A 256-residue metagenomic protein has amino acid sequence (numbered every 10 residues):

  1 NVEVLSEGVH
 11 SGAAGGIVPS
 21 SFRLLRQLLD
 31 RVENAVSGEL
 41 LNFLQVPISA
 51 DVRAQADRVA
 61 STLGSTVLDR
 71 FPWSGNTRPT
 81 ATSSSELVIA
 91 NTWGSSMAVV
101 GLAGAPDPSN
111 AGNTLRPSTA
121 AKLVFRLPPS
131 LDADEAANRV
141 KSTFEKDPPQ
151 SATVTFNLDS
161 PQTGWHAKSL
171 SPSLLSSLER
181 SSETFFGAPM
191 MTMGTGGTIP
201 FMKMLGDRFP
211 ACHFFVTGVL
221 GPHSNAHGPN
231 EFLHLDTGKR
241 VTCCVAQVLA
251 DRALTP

Functional and structural regions predicted by a protein language model:
N1-E7, V219-S224: Short connector loops/turns at beta-strand edges and beta->alpha or beta->beta junctions
V2-E7, G12-F71: Polar, glycine-rich mid-to-C-terminal structural blocks that act as macromolecule-binding/assembly scaffolds
G16, A120-P128: Short, well-ordered beta-strand elements within core beta-sheets of diverse protein domains
R26, D30, K141-E145, E179: Generic solvent-exposed, charged/amphipathic alpha-helical segments that serve as macromolecular interface scaffolds
Q27-R31, F125, Q247-A250: Short glycine/serine- and small hydrophobic-enriched flexible loop segments
L40-S118, P129-R139, D147, S151-P256: An extended, acidic, His-containing surface patch that forms the Zn2+-binding/catalytic region of metallohydrolases
